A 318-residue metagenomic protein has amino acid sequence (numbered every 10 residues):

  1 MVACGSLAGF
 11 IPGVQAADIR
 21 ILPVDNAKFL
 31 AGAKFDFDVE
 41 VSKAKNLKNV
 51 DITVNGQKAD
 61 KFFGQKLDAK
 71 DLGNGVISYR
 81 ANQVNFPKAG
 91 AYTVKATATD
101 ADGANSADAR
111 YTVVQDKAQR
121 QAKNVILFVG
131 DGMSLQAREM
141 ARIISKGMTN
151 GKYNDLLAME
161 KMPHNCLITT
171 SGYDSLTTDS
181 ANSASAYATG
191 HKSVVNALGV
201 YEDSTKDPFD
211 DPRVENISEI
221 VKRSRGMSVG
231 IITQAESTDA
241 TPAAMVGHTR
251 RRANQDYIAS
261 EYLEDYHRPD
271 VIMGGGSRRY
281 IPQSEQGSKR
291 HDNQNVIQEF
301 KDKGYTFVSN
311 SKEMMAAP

Functional and structural regions predicted by a protein language model:
M1-Q15: Gram-negative bacterial Sec-dependent N-terminal signal peptides
A17-P318: N-terminal catalytic scaffold of extracellular/periplasmic and nuclease hydrolases that process anionic headgroups
